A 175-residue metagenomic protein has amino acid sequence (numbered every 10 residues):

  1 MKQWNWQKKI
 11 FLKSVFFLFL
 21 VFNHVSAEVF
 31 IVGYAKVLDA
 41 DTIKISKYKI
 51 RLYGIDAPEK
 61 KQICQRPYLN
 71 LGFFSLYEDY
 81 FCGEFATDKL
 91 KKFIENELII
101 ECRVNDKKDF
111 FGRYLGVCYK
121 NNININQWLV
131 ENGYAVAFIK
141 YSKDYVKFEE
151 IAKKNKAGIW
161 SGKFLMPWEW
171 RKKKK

Functional and structural regions predicted by a protein language model:
K2-F17, F22-K175: Small beta-barrel nucleic-acid-binding modules, primarily SNase/OB-fold domains and secondarily Tudor-like barrels
